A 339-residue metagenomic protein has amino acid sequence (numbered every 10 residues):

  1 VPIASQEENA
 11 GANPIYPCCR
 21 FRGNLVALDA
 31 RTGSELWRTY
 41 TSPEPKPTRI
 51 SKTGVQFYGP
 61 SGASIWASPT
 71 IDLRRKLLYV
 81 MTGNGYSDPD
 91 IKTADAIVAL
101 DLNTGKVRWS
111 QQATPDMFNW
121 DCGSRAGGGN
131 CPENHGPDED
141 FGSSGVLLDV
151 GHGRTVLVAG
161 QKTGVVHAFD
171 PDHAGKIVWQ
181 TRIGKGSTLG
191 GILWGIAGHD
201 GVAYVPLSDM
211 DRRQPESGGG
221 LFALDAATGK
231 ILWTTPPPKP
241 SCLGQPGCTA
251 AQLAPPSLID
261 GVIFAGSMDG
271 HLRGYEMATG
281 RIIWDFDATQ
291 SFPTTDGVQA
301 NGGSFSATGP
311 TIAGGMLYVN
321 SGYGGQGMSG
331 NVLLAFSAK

Functional and structural regions predicted by a protein language model:
P2-E8, G83-G85, S208: Generic short beta-strand segments
G11-P60, D72-L78, S87-G142, V146-L253 (+1 more regions): Extracytoplasmic/lumenal domain signature
